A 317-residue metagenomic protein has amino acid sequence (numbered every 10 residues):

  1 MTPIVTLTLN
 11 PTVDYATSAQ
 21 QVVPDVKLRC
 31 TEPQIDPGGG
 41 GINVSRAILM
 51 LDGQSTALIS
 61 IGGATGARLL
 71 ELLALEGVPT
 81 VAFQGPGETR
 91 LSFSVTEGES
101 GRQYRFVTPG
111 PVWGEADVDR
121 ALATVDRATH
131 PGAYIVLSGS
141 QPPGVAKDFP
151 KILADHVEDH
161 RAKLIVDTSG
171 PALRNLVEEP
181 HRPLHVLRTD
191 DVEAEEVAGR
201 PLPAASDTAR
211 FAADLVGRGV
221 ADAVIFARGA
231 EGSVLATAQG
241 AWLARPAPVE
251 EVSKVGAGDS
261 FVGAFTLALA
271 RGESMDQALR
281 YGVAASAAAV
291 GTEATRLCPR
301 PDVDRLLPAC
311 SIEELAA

Functional and structural regions predicted by a protein language model:
M1-L58, A67-R68, R245, A316-A317: Glycine-rich phosphate/adenosyl-contacting loop at the front of the ribokinase-like
V26, M50-A133, R305-A317: Conserved N-terminal subdomain of the carbohydrate kinase-like
R46, L91-V95, G232-L235: Short beta-strand scaffold segments in enzyme catalytic cores
L49, A154, E158, A270: Gly/Ala-rich phosphate-binding loop of Rossmann-like dinucleotide-binding domains, activating on the conserved
D119-A123, K147-A154, P203-A209, A244-V249: Charged helix-capping and loop-helix junction motifs
T129-G144: Short acidic, glycine-rich surface-loop motifs adjacent to enzyme active sites
K151-L164, T168-Q239: Conserved phosphate/ATP/ADP-binding segment of small-molecule kinases
E178, A205-A317: Conserved phosphate-binding/catalytic region of the ribokinase-like
